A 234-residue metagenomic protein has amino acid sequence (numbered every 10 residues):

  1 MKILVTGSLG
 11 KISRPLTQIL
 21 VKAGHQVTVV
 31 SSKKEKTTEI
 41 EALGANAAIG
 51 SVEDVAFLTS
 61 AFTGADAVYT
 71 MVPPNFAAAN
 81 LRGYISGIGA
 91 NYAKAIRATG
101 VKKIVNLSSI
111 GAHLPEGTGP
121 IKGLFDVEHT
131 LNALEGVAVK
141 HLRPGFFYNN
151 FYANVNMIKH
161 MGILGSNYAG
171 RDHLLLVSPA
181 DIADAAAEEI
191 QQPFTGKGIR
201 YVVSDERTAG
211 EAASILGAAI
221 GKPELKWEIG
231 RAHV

Functional and structural regions predicted by a protein language model:
M1-T28, S32-E39, E53-A56, T63 (+3 more regions): Oxidoreductase cofactor-interface core, primarily capturing Rossmann-like NAD(P)-dependent enzymes
G44-A45, V139: Short, conserved active-site loop motifs that form the nucleotide-linked donor/cofactor pocket
G50: Cofactor-binding loops of NAD(P)H-dependent oxidoreductases, dominated by short-chain dehydrogenase/reductases
R82-I88: Glycine-rich anion/phosphate-binding loops
A232-V234: Conserved small/polar residues in nucleotide/adenosyl-binding loops
